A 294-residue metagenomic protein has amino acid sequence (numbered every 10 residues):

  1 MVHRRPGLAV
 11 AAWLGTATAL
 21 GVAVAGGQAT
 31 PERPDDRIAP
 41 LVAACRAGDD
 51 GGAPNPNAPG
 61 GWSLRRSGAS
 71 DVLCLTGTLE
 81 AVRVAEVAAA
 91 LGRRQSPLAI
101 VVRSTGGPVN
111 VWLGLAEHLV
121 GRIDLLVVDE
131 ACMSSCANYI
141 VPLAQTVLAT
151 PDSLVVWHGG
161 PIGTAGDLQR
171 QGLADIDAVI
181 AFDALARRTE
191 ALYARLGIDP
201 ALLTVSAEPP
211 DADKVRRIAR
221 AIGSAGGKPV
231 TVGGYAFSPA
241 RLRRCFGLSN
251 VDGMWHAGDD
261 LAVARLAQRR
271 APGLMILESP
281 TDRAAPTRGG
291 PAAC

Functional and structural regions predicted by a protein language model:
V2, G21-P59: N-terminal secretory targeting signals
V2-W13: Bacterial N-terminal signal peptides that target proteins for export
A11-G21: Bacterial N-terminal signal peptides
T30-P34, I276-R283: Short, intrinsically disordered, charge-biased short linear motifs at domain edges
R37-A39, V72, S238, P286-R288: Residue-level signal for mature regions of secreted extracellular proteins and peptides
R46, G51-G163: Cleft-lining beta-strand/loop regions that shape enzyme active-site pockets
G166-S279, G289: Charged, glycine-interspersed solvent-exposed loop segments at helix/strand-loop junctions that cap or gate access
